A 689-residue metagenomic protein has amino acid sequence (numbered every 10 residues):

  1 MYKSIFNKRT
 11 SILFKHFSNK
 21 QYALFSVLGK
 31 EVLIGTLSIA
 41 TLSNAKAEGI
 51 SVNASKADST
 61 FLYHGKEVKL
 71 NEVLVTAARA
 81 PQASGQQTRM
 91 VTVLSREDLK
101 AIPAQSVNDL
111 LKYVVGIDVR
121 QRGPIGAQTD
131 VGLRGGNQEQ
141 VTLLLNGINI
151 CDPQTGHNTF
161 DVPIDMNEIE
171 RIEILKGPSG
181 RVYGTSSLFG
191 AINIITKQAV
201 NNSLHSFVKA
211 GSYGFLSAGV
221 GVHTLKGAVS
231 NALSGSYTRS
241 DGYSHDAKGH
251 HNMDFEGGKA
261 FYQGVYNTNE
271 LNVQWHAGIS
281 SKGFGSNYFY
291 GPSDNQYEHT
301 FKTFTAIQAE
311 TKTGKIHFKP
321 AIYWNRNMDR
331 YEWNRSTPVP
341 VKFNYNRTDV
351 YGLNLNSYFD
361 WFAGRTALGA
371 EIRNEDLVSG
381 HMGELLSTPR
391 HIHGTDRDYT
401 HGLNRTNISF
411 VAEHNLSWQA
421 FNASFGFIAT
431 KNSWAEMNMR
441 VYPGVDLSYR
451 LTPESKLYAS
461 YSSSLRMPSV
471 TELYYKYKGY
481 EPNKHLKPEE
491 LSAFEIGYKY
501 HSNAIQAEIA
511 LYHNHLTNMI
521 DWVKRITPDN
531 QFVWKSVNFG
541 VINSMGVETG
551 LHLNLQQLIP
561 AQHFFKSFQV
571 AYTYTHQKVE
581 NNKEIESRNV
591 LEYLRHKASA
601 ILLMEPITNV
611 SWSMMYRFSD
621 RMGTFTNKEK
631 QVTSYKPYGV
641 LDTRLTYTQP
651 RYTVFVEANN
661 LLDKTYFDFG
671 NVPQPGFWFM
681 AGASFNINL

Functional and structural regions predicted by a protein language model:
G49-K100, N108, Q138, K312: Short, acidic, small-residue-rich periplasmic hinge/interaction motif at the N-terminus of Gram-negative outer-membrane
N108, K112-I148, D152, E170: Extracytoplasmic beta-strand/coil segments of soluble accessory domains associated with Gram-negative outer-membrane
N149-K176: Short acidic/polar hinge/loop motifs at secondary-structure boundaries that mediate gating or recognition
M166-S203, N554, I559: A beta-strand signature from Gram-negative outer-membrane beta-barrel systems, especially the internal plug domain
A191, T196-T224, G235, H250-D254: Short strand-turn segments of transmembrane beta-barrel domains in outer membranes, especially the first one or two
S240-G257, L271-V350: Flexible loop and strand-edge segments within Gram-negative outer membrane beta-barrel domains
G291-T313, N346-T348, E436, R450 (+4 more regions): Outer-membrane beta-barrel signature, preferentially recognizing the C-terminal barrel domain of Gram-negative
S417-N422, H513-H515, K535-T624, S684: Gram-negative outer-membrane beta-barrel transporters
